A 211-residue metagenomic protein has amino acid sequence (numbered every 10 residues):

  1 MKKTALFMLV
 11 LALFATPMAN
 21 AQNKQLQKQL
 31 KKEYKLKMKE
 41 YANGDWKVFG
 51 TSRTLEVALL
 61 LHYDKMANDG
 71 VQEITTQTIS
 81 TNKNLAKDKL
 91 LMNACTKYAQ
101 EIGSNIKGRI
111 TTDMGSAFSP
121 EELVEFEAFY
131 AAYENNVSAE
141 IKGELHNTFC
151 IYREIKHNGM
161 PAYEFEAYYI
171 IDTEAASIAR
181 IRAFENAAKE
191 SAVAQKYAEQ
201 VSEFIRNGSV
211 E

Functional and structural regions predicted by a protein language model:
T4-F14: Sec-dependent N-terminal signal peptides
A21-E211: Domain-level marker for long, solvent-exposed, non-transmembrane regions
